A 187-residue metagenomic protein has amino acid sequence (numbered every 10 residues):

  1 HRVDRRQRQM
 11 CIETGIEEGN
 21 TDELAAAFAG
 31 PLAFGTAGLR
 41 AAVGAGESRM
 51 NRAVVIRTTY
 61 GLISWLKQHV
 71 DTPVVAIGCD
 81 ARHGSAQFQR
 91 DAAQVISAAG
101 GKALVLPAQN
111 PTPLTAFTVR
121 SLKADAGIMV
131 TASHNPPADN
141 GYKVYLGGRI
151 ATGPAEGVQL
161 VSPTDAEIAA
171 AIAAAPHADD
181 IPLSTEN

Functional and structural regions predicted by a protein language model:
H1-C11: Single conserved hydrophobic/aromatic residue that forms the stacking wall/gate of nucleotide- or nucleobase-binding
G19: Extended, charge-enriched "interface" segments that sit outside catalytic cores
E23-A27, P31-L32, G141-N187: Gly/Ser/Thr-enriched, mixed-charge loops and adjacent short helices that form phosphate/oxyanion-binding elements
F28-S48, A132-N135: Conserved phosphate/anionic-ligand binding catalytic regions in large, soluble enzymes, centered on
A45-S48, R82, L104-V105, P154 (+1 more regions): Hydrophobic alpha-helical scaffolding
M50-Y60, P107, P111: Phosphate/oxyanion-binding active-site loops and adjacent basic polyanion-contact surfaces
T59-V75: Glycine-rich phosphate/diphosphate-binding loops that line cofactor/substrate pockets in enzymes
D71-I150: Ferredoxin-reductase
